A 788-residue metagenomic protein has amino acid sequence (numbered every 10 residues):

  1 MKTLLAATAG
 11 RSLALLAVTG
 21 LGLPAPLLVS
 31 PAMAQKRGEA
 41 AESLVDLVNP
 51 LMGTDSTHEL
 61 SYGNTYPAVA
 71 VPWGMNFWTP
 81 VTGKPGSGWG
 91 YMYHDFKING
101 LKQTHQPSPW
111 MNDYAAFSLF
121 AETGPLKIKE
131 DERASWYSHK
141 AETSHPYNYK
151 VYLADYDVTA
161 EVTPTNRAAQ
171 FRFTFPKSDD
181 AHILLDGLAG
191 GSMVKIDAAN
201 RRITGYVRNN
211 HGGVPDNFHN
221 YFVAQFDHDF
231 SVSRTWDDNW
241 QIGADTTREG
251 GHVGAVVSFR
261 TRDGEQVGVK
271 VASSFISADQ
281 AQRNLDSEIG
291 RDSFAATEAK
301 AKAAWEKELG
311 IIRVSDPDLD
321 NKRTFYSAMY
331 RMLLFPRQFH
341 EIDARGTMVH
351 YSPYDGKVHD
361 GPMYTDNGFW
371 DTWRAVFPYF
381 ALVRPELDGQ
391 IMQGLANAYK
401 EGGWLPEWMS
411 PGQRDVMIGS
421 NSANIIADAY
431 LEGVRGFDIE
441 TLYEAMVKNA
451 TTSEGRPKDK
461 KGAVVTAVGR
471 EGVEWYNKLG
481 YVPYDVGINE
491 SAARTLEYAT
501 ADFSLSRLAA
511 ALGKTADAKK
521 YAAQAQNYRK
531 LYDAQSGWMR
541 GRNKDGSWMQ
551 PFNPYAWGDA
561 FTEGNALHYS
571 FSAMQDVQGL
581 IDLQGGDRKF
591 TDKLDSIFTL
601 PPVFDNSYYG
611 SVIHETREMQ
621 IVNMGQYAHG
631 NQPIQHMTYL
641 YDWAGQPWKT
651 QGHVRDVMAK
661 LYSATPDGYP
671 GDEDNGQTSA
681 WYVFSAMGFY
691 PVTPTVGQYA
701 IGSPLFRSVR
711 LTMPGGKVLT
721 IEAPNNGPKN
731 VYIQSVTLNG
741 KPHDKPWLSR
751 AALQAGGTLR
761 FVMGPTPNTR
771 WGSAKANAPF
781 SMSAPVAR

Functional and structural regions predicted by a protein language model:
M1-G10: N-terminal secretory signal peptides that target proteins for export/translocation
G10-P26: Bacterial N-terminal signal peptides
Q35-N424, Y430-L496, S504-K530, S536-M539 (+7 more regions): Accessory carbohydrate-recognition regions in carbohydrate-active enzymes
A501: ATP-dependent phospho-/nucleotidyl transfer catalytic cores
